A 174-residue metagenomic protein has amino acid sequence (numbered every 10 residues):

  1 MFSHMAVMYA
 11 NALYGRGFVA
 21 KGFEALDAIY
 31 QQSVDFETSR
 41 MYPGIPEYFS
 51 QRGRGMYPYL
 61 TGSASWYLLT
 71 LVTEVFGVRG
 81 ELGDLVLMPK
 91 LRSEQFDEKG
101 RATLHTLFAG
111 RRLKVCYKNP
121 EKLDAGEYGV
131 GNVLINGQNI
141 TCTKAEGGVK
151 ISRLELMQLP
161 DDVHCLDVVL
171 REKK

Functional and structural regions predicted by a protein language model:
M1-S3: Generic helix N-cap/helix-start motif at coil->alpha-helix transitions
M8-K174: Non-catalytic C-terminal accessory modules of carbohydrate-active enzymes
